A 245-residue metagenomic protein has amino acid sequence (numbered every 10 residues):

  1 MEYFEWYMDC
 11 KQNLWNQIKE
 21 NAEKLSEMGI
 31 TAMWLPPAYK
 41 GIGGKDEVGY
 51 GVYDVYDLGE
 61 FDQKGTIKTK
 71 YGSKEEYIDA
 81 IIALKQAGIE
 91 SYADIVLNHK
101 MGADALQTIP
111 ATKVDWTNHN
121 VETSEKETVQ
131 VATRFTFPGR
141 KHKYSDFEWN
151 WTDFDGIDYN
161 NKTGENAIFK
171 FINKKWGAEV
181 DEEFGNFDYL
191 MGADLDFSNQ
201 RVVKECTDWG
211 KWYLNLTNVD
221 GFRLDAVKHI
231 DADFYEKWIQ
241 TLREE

Functional and structural regions predicted by a protein language model:
M1-E20, E27-T31, L35-W212, L216-T217 (+1 more regions): Substrate-binding/active-site clefts of carbohydrate-active enzymes
Y92, G221-V227: Short catalytic-loop micro-motif centered on adjacent basic/acidic residues
